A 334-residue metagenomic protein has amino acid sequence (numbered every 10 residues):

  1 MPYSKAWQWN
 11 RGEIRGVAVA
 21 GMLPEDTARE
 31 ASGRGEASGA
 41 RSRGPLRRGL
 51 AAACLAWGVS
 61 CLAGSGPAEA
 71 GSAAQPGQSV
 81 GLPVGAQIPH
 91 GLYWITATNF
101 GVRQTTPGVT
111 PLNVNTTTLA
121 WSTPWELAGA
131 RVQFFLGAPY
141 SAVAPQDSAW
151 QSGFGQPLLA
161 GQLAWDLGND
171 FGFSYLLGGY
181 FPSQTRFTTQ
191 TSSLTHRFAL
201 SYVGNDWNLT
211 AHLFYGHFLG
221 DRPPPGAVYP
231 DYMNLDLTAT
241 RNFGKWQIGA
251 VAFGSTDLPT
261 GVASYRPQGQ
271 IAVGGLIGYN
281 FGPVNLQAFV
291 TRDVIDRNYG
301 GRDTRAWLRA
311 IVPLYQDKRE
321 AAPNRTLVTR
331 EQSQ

Functional and structural regions predicted by a protein language model:
M1-G77, Y315-Q334: Cleavable N-terminal export/targeting peptides
G66-W121, Q334: Short glycine/proline- and aromatic-enriched beta-strand/turn motifs that initiate or cap beta-hairpins
A74, N99, G226-Q334: Outer membrane beta-barrel transmembrane domains
V84, T96, T117-T123, L159-W165 (+6 more regions): Residues on the lipid-exposed face of transmembrane beta-strands in outer-membrane beta-barrel proteins
V84-G91, T123-Q133, D147-S148, D166-F173 (+5 more regions): Short loop/turn motifs that connect adjacent beta-strands in outer-membrane beta-barrel proteins
H90, V109-T117, Q151-P157, Q190-L194 (+4 more regions): Residues that define the transmembrane beta-barrel architecture of outer-membrane proteins
L92-T96, A130-L136, F173-L177, L209-L213 (+5 more regions): Transmembrane beta-strands of outer-membrane beta-barrel proteins
N99-T105, P139-D147, A164-G168, G178-F187 (+4 more regions): Sequence/structural signature of outer-membrane beta-barrel proteins
